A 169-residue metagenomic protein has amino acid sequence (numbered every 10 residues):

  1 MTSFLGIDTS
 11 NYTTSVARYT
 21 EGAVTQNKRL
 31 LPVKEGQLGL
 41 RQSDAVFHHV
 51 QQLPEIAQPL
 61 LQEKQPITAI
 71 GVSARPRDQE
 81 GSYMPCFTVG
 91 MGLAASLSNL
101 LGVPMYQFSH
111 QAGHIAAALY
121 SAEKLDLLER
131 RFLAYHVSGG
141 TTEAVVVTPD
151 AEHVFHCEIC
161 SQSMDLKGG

Functional and structural regions predicted by a protein language model:
M1-G168: Short acidic/glycine-rich loops and adjacent helix/strand connectors that line catalytic pockets where negatively
